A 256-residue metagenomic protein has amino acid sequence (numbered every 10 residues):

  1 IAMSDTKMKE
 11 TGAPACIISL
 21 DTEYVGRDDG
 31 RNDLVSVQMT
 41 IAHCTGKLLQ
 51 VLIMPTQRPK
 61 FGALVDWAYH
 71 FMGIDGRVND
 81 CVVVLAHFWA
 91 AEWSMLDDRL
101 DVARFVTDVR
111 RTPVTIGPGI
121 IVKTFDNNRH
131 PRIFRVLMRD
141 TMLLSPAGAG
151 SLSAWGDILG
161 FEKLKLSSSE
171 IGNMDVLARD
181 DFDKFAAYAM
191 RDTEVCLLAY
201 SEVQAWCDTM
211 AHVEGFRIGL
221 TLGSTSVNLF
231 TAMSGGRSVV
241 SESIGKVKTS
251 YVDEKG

Functional and structural regions predicted by a protein language model:
I1-K7, E170-G172, D253-G256: Short, motif-level signal for alpha-helix interfacial/capping segments enriched in acidic residues and aromatics/proline
I1-T22, T249: N-terminal accessory regions of nucleic-acid-interacting proteins
E10-A13, D29-D33, G76-N79: Intrinsically disordered, low-complexity regulatory regions enriched in Ser/Pro/Gly/Thr and acidic residues
P14-S19, S36, V82, R135: Beta-strand-rich binding-surface signature of beta-sandwich/beta-barrel folds used to engage anionic ligands
T22-G30: Short acidic, Gly/Ser-rich segments with clustered Asp/Glu that frequently serve as metal-coordination loops in enzyme
D28, D175, D180-G256: Common nucleic-acid-contacting/processivity interface regions adjacent to the catalytic cores of nucleic-acid enzymes
D33-G46: Short conserved beta-strand segments at catalytic cores or DNA/RNA-binding microdomains of nucleic-acid binding
C44-R179, A187-R191, V195-L198, E202-V203: Conserved DEDDh/DEDDy metal-dependent 3′-5′ exonuclease domain
